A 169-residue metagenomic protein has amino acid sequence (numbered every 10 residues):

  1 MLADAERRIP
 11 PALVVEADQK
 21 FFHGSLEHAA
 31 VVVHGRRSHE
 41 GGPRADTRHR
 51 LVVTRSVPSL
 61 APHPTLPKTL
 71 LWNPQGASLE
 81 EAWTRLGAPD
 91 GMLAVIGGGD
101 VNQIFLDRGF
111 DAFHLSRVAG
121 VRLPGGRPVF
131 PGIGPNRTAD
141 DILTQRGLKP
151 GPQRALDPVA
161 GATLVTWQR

Functional and structural regions predicted by a protein language model:
M1-R169: Enzymes that bind and transform nitrogen-containing heteroaromatic metabolites
